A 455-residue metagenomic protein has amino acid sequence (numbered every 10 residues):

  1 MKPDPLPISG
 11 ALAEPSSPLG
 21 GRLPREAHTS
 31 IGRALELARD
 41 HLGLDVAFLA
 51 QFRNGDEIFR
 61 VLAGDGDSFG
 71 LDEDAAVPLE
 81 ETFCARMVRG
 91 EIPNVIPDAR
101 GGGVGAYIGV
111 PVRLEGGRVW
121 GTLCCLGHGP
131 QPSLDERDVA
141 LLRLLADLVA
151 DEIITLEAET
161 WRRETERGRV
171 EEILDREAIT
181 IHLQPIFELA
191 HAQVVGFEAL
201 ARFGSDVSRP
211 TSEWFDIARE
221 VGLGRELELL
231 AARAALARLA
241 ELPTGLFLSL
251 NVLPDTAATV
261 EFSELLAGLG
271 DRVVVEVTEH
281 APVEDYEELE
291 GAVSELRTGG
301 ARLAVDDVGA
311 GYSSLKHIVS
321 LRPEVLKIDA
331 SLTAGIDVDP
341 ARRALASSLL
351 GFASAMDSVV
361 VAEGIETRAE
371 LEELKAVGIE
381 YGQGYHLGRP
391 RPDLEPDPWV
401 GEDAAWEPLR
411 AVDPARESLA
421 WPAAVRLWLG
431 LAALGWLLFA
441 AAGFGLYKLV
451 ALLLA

Functional and structural regions predicted by a protein language model:
M1-T29: Signal-transmission linkers at sensory-effector interfaces
K2-P5, Q193, F203-V207, P254 (+2 more regions): EAL-family c-di-GMP phosphodiesterase catalytic domain
F52, D56-I58, F69-G105: Regulatory sensory and allosteric helical modules in signal-transduction proteins and certain transcription factors
G105-G116, H182-L183: A short, aliphatic-rich beta-strand micro-motif
T122-S133, A201-S205, R219: Short beta-strand-to-loop transition segments that serve as allosteric relay/switch motifs in sensory/regulatory domains
L134-D151: Amphipathic alpha-helical "output/dimerization" segments
R163-I217, Q383, P390-R391: Active-site core of bacterial EAL-family cyclic-dinucleotide phosphodiesterase domains
L223-L289, G364: Catalytic core of bacterial c-di-GMP phosphodiesterases, primarily the EAL and HD-GYP domains, capturing alpha-helical
